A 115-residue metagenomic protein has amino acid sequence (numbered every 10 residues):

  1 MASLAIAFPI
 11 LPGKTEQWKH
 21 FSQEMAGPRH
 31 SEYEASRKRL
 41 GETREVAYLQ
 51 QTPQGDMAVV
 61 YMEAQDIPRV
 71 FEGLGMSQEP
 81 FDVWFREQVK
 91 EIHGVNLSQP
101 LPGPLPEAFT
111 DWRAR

Functional and structural regions predicted by a protein language model:
M1-H30: Long, hydrophobic N-terminal alpha-helical segment
A5-P9, W18, E45-M76: Short, well-ordered beta-strand segments in beta-rich or mixed alpha/beta enzyme and ligand-binding folds
H20-T43, A47-Q50: N-terminal low-complexity, charged segments
S31-T43, A64-G103: An amphipathic, aromatic/His-enriched active-site/gating alpha helix that lines ligand/cofactor pockets
S98-R115: Local beta-strand/beta-hairpin segments that build beta-sheet-rich folds
